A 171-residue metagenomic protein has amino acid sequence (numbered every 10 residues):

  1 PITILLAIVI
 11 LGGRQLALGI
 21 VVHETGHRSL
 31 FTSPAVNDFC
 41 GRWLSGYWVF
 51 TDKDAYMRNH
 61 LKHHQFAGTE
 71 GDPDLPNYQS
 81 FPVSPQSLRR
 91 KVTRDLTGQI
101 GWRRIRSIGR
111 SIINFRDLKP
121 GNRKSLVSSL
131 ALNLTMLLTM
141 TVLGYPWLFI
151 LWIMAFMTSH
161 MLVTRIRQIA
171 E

Functional and structural regions predicted by a protein language model:
P1-G12, V21-V22, G46-M154: Non-catalytic, topology-defining segments of multipass membrane proteins
I4-Q15, G41, M157-V163: Canonical hydrophobic alpha-helical transmembrane segment
Q15-G19, Q168: Active-site alpha-helix of zinc metalloproteases
T25-G26: Active-site His/Glu-centered metal-binding helix of metallohydrolases
L30, P34-A35, I113-D117: Membrane interface segments of multi-pass transport proteins and intramembrane proteases
T32-G46, N77: Post-HEXXH active-site segment of zinc metalloproteases
W147, L151, A155-E171: Alpha-helical transmembrane anchor segments
